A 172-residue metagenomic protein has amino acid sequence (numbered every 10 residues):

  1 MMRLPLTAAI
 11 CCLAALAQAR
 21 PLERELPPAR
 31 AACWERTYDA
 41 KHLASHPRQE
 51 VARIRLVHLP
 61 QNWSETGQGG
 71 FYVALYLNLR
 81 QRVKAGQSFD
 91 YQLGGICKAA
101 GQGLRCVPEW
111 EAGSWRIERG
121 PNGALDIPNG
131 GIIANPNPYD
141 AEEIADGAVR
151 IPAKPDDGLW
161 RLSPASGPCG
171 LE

Functional and structural regions predicted by a protein language model:
M2-A9: Sec-dependent signal peptide recognition, specifically the positively charged N-region followed immediately by
A8, L22-E23, S45: Residues embedded in well-ordered secondary-structure elements
A9-A19: Hydrophobic h-region of N-terminal signal peptides that target proteins for export in Gram-negative bacteria
Q18-L26: Cleaved targeting-peptide boundary
P28-T66: Short, solvent-exposed loop/hinge segments that bridge or flank secondary-structure elements
A31, G70-Y72, N122: Short, surface-exposed beta-edge/turn micro-motifs
C33-L43, N78-E172: Calycin-type beta-barrel ligand-binding domains and close structural analogs
V57-F89: Short, intrinsically disordered, low-complexity segments enriched in Ser/Thr and Pro
